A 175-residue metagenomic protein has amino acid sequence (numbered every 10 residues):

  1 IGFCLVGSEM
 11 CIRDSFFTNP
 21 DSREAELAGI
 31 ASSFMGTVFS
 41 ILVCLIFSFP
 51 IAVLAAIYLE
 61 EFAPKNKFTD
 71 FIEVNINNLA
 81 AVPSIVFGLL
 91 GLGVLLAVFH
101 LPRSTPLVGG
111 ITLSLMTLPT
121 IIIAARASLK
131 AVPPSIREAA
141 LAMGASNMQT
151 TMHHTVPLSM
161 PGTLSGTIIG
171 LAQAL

Functional and structural regions predicted by a protein language model:
I1-G7, C11-I12: Single conserved hydrophobic/aromatic residue that forms the stacking wall/gate of nucleotide- or nucleobase-binding
S33, T37, V74-N77, A81 (+2 more regions): Residue-level signal for discrete positions within transmembrane alpha-helices of multi-pass small-molecule
M35, F39, V43-F47, I51 (+2 more regions): Hydrophobic alpha-helical transmembrane segments of multipass integral membrane proteins, especially permease/channel
C44-I76, L89, A97: Transmembrane-helix boundary motif in ABC transporter permease subunits
L45, A124, P133, N147-L175: Transmembrane alpha-helices
N77-L113: Generic hydrophobic transmembrane alpha-helix motif, especially the helices
R126-E138: Membrane-helix/interface signature in polytopic inner-membrane proteins
